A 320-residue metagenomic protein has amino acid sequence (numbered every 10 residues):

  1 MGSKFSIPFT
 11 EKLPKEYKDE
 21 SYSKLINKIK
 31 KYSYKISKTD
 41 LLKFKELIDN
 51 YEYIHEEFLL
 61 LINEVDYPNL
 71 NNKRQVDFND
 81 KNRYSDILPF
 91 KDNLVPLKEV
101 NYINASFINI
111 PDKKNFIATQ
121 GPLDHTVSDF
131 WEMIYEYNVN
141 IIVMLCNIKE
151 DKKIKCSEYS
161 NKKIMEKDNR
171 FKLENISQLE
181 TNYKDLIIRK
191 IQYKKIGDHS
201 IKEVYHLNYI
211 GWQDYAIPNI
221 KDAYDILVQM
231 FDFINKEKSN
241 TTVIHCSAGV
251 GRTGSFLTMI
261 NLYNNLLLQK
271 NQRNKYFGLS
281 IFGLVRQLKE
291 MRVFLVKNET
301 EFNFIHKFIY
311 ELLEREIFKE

Functional and structural regions predicted by a protein language model:
M1-E320: Cysteine-dependent phosphatase catalytic core of the protein tyrosine phosphatase
